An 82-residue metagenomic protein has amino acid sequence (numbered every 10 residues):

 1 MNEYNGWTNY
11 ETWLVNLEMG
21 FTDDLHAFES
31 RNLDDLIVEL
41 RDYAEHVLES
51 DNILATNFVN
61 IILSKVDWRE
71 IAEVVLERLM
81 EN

Functional and structural regions predicted by a protein language model:
M1-N82: Acidic interaction surfaces
